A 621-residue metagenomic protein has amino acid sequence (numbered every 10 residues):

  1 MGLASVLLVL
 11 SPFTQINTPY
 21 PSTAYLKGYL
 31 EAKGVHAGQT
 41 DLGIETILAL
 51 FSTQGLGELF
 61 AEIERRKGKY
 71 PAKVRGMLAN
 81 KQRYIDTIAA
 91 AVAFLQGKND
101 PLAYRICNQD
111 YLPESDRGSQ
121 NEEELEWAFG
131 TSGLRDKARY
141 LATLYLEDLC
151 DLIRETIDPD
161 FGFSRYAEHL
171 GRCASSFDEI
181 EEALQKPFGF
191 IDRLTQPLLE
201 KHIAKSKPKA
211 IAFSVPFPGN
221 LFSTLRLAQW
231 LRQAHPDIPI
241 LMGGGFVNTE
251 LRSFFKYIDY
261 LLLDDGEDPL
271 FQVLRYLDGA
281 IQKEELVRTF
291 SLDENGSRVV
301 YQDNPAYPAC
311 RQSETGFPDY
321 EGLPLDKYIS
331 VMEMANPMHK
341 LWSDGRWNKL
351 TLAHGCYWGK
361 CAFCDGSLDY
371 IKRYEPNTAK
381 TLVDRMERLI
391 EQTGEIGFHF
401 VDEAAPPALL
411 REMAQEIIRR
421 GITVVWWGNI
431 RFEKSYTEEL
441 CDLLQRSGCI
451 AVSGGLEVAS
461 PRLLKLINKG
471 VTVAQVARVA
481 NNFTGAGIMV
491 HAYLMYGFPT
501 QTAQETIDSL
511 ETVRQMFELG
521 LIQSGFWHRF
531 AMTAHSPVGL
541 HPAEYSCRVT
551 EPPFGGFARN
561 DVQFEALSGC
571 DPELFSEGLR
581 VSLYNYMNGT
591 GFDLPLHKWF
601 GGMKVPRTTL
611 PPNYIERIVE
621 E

Functional and structural regions predicted by a protein language model:
G2-S11, E31-A32, T46, L50-R165 (+4 more regions): Radical SAM enzyme core and accessory elements
V6-F13, A210, P239-L241, V383-M489 (+1 more regions): Conserved SAM/AdoMet-binding glycine-rich loop
F13-I16, P21-G55, D86, A91-G130 (+2 more regions): Glycine-rich beta-alpha loop elements in corrinoid/cobalamin-binding modules across cobalamin-dependent enzymes
Q39-F51, F246-F254, L410, R462-I467 (+2 more regions): Flexible glycine/acidic-rich beta-alpha junction loops that bind and position SAM and/or redox cofactors in anaerobic
I180, I191, N295-K349: N-terminal [4Fe-4S]-dependent radical SAM core
L199, L225-A228, L274, N348 (+6 more regions): Generic structural signal for well-ordered alpha-helices, preferentially at hydrophobic/aromatic core positions
L251-K256, L440-C441, T500-Q515: Catalytic cores of alpha/beta
W342-K380: Canonical Radical SAM [4Fe-4S] cluster-binding loop centered on the CxxxCxxC motif and its immediate flanking residues
